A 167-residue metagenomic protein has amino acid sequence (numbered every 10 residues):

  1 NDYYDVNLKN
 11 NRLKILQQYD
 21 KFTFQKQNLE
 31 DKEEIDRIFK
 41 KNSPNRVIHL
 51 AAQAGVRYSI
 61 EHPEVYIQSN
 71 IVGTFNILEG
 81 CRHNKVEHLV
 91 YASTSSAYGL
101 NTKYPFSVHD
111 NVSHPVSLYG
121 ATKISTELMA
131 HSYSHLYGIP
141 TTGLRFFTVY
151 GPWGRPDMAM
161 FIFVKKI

Functional and structural regions predicted by a protein language model:
N1-V149: N-terminal Rossmann-like NAD(P)+-binding domain of SDR-like oxidoreductases, especially those catalyzing
L78, M160-F161: Short alpha-helix within the catalytic core of nucleotide-sugar-dependent glycosyltransferases
H135, F161-I167: Alpha-helical substrate-binding/gating segment
G143-F146, W153-M160: Conserved loop-to-helix N-cap of the C-terminal "lid" that shapes the substrate pocket in Rossmann-like
